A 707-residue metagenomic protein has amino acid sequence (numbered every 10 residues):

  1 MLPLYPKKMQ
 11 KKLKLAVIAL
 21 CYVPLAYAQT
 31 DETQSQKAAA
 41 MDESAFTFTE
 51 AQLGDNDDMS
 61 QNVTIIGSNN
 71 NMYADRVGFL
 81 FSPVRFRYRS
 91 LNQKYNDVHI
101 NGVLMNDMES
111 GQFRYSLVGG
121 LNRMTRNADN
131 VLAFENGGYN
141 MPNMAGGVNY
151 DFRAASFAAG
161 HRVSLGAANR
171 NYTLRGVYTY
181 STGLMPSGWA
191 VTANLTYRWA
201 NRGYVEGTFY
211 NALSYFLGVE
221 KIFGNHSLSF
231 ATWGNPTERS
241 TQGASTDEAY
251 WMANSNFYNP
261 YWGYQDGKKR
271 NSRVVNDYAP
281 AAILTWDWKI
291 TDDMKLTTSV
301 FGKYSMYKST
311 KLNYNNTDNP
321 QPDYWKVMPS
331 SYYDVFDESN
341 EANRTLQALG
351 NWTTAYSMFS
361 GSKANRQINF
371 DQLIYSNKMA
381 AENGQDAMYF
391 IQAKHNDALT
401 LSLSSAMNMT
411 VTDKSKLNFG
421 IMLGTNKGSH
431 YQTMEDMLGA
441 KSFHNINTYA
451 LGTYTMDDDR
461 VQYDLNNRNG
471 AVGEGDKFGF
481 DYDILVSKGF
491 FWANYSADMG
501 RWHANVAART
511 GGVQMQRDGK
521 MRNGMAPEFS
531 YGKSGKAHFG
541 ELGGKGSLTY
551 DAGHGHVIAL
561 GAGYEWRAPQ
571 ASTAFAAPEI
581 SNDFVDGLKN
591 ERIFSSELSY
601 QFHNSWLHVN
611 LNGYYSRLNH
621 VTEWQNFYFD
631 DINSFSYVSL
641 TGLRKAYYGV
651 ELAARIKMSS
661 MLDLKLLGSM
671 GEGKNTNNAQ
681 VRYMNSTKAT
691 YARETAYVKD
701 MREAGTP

Functional and structural regions predicted by a protein language model:
D55-G67, V84-R87, Y115-G119, A128-N130 (+2 more regions): N-terminal periplasmic accessory domains that precede and gate Gram-negative outer-membrane beta-barrel machines
V63-L104, A133: Extracytoplasmic beta-strand/coil segments of soluble accessory domains associated with Gram-negative outer-membrane
I66, M72-A74, V103-F134, D151-R153 (+2 more regions): Short acidic/polar hinge/loop motifs at secondary-structure boundaries that mediate gating or recognition
A167-A200, Y204-Q242, V274, P280-T291 (+2 more regions): Transmembrane beta-barrel wall of Gram-negative outer-membrane proteins
I222, S227-T285, K308-Q392, M456-G473 (+1 more regions): Acidic/polar loop-and-plug regions of large Gram-negative outer-membrane beta-barrel proteins
E238-S240, A244-S245, A249, R460-A471 (+6 more regions): Surface-exposed extracellular loop regions of Gram-negative outer-membrane beta-barrel proteins, predominantly
F390, K416-G553: Signature of Gram-negative outer-membrane beta-barrel scaffolds
R501, Y615-R617, V638-P707: Gram-negative outer-membrane beta-barrel transporters
